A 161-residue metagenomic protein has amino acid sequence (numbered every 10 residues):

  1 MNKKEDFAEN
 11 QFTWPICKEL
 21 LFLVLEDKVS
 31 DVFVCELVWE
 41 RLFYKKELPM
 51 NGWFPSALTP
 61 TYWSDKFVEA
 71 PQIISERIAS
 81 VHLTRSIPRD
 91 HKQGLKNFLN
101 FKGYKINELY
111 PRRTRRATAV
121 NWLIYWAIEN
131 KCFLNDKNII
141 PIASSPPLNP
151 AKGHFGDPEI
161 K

Functional and structural regions predicted by a protein language model:
K3-A8, F22: Alpha-helical scaffold segments
I16-I106: Conserved, aromatic- and glycine-enriched, well-ordered alpha/beta core segments that occur as contiguous structural
E69-K161: Low-complexity intrinsically disordered segments
